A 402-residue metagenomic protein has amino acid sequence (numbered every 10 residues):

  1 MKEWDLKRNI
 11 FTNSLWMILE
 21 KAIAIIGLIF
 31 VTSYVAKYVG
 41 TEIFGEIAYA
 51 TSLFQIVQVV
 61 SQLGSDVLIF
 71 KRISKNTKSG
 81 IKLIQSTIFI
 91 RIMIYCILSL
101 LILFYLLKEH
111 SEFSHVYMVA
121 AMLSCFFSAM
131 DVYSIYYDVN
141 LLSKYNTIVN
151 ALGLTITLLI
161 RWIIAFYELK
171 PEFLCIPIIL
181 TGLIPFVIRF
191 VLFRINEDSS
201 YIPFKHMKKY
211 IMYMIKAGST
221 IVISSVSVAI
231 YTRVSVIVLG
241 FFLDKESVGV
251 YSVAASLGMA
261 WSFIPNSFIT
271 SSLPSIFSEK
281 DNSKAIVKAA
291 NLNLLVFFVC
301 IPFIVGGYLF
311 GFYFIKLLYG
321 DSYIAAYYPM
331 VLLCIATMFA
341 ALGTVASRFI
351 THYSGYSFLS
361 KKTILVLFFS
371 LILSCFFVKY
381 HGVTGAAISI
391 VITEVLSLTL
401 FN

Functional and structural regions predicted by a protein language model:
M1-L6, I10, K144, P171-C175 (+2 more regions): Interhelical loop/hinge segments that connect adjacent transmembrane helices in multipass membrane
L6-K7, T41, Y105-A121, K245 (+2 more regions): Interfacial segments at transmembrane-helix termini and the short loops linking adjacent helices
R8-D66, T157-L158, I178, K216-E246 (+4 more regions): Signature of the first transmembrane helix
T12-A24, A50, Q55, V59-L106 (+3 more regions): Membrane-water interface segments that mark the loop-to-transmembrane alpha-helix transition
L28, S61-T77, G258-S283, S347-H352: Helix-loop junctions and terminal segments of transmembrane helices in multi-pass membrane transport/translocation
I47, T51-V59, V228, Y251-T270 (+2 more regions): Transmembrane helix-bundle signature of multi-pass secondary active exporters and lipid flippases
R72, T77, F126-L152, I335-K362: Membrane-interface junctions at transmembrane-helix termini in multi-pass inner-membrane proteins
V119-M122, I148-I195, A255, L365-F369 (+1 more regions): Hydrophobic alpha-helical transmembrane segments
